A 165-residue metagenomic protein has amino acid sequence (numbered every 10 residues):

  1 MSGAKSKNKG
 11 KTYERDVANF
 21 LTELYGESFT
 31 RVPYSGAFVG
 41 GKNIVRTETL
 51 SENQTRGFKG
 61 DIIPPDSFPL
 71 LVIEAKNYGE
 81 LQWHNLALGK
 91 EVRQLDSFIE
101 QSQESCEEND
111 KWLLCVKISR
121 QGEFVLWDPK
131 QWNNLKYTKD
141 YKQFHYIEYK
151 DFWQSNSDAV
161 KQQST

Functional and structural regions predicted by a protein language model:
M1-T165: Catalytic phosphate/metal-binding cores of nucleic-acid and nucleotide-processing enzymes, i.e., regions that mediate
